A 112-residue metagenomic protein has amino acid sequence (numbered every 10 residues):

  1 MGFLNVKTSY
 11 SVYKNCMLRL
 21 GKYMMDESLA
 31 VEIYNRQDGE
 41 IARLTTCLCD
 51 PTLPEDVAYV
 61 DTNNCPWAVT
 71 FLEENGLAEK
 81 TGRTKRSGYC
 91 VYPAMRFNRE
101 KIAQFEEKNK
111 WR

Functional and structural regions predicted by a protein language model:
M1, W111-R112: Basic/polar N-terminal segments that are highly enriched at the extreme N-terminus, encompassing both cleavable
M1-D50: Non-catalytic substrate-recognition and accessory regions of acyl/acetyltransferase enzymes
V6-S9, R19, E55, W67 (+1 more regions): A general marker of short, structured functional hotspots
I33-L77: Acidic, aromatic-enriched beta-alpha/helix-loop junctions
D61-W111: Short, compact, well-ordered microdomains
